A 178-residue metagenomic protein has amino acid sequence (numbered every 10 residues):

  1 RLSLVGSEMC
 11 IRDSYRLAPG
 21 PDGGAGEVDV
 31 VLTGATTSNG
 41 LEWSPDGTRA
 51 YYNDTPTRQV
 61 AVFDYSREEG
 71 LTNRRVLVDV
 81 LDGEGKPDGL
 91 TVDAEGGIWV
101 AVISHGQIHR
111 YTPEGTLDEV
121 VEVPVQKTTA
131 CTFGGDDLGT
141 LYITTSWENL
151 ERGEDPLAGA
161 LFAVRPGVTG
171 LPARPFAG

Functional and structural regions predicted by a protein language model:
R1-I11: Single conserved hydrophobic/aromatic residue that forms the stacking wall/gate of nucleotide- or nucleobase-binding
S7, E27-R49, V80-G97, V125-G139 (+2 more regions): Beta-rich, blade/repeat-based domains predominating in secreted/periplasmic proteins but also intracellular
R12-Y15, Q59-A61, Q107-H109, A160-F162: A short loop-to-beta-strand structural motif that recurs across blades of beta-propeller domains
P19-G23, F63-G70, R165-L171: Short loop/turn segments immediately following beta-strands, especially the blade-tip and inter-blade linker loops
P21, L77, H109-V120, Q126-K127 (+2 more regions): Flexible "stalk/tail and boundary" regions
Y52-N53, V100-A101, I143-T144: Residue position within the beta-strands of beta-propeller blades
R58-Q59, F63, L71-R74, V78-L117: Loop/turn-rich, solvent-exposed surfaces of beta-rich toroidal or solenoidal domains
F133-G178: Blade-level signature of beta-propeller repeat domains, shared across WD40, Kelch, NHL, RCC1 and BNR/Asp-box propellers
